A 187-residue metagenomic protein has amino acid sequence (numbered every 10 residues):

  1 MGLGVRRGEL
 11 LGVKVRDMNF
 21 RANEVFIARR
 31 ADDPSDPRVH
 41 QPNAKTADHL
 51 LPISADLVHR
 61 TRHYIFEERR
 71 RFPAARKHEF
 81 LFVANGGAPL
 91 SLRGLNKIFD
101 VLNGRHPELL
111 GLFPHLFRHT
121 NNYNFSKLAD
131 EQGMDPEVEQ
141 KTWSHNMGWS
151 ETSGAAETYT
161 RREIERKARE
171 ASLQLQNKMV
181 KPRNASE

Functional and structural regions predicted by a protein language model:
M1-G8: Short pre-functional
V13-H59: Conserved tyrosine-mediated DNA breakage-rejoining catalytic core shared by Y-recombinases
R21-S35, I65-R71, T120-Q132, V138-E139: Short regulatory "switch" loops immediately downstream of catalytic or recognition motifs within protein catalytic
A28-R30, P42-L51, R76-F80, D135-S153 (+1 more regions): Glycine-rich, flexible loop segments associated with nucleotide phosphate handling
S54-L109: Active-site/catalytic core of tyrosine-dependent DNA strand-transfer enzymes
A88, N96-H145, W149-S153: Short, basic (Lys/Arg/His-rich) helix/loop patches that form interaction surfaces in the mid-to-C-terminal regions
M147-N177: Catalytic-site neighborhood detector that most strongly recognizes the C-terminal catalytic loop/helix of tyrosine
N177-E187: Terminal, non-catalytic domain-edge segments
